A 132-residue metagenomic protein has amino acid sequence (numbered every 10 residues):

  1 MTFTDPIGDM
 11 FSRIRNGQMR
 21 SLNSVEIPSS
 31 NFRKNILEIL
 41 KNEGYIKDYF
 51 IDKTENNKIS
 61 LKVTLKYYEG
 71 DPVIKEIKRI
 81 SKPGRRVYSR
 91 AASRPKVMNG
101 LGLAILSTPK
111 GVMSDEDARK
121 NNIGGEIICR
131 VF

Functional and structural regions predicted by a protein language model:
M1-F132: Core subunits and conserved enzymes of cellular information-processing and envelope-translocation systems across
